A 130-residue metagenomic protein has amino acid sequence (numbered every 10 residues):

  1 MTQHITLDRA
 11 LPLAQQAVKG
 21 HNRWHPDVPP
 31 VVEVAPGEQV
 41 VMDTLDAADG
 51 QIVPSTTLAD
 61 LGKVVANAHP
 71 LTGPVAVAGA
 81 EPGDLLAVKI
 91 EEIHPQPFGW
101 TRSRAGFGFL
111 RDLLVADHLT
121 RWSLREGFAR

Functional and structural regions predicted by a protein language model:
M1-R130: N-terminal, charged/glycine-rich beta-strand/loop interface patches
